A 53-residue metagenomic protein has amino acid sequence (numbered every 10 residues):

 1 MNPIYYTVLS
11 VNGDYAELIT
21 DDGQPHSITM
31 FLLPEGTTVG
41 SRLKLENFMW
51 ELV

Functional and structural regions predicted by a protein language model:
M1, D21-G23: Glycine-centered tight beta-turn/hairpin loop motif at sheet-sheet or coil-to-beta transitions
M1-V11: Structural detector for short beta-strands of small beta-barrel domains
D14-E17: Short aromatic-glycine-enriched beta-strand elements
Q24-E35: Beta-strand/loop nucleic-acid-binding surfaces
N47-V53: Short, Lys/Arg- and Gly-enriched loop/turn segments at beta-strand edges
